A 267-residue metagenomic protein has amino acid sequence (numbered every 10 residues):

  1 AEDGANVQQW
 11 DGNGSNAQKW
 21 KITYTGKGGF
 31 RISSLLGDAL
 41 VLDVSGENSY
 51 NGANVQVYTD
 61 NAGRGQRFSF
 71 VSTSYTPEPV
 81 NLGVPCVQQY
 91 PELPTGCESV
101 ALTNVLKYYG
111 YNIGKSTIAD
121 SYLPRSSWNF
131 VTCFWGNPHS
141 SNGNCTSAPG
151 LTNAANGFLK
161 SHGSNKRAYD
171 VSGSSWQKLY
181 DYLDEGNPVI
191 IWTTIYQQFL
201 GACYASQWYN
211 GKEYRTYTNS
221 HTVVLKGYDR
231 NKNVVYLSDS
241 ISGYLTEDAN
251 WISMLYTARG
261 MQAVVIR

Functional and structural regions predicted by a protein language model:
A1-S74: Lectin-like carbohydrate-binding module/patch detector with strong preference for beta-trefoil
N13, G26, L36, G46-N48 (+6 more regions): A mature extracytoplasmic/lumenal domain signature
S72-G157, S161, I195-Q197, C203-Y209 (+1 more regions): Active-site-adjacent structural segments surrounding the nucleophilic cysteine of cysteine proteases and isopeptidases
G96, A168-D170, P188-T193, V224 (+1 more regions): Structural recognition of the beta-strand scaffold that forms the well-ordered cores of secreted hydrolase catalytic
N156-W176: Short, charged, low-hydrophobicity "junction" segments
H162-K166, D184-I190, N231-V234, M261: Loop/turn elements at helix/coil->beta-strand transitions in domains of secreted/extracellular proteins
G173-R230: A charged, solvent-exposed segment within the mature domains of Sec-exported extracytoplasmic proteins
A205-Y217, V223-R267: Noncatalytic regulatory segments and standalone regulatory/sensor domains
